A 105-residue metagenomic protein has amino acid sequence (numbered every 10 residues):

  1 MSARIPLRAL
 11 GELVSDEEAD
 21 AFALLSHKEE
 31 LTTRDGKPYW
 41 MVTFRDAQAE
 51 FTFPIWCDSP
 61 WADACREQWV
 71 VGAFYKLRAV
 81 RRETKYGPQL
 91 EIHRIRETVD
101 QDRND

Functional and structural regions predicted by a protein language model:
M1-A21: OB-fold nucleic-acid-binding modules
E17-G36: Structural detector for short beta-strands of small beta-barrel domains
A19-D20, D58-R78: Short nucleic-acid-contacting surface segments enriched for D/E, G, S/T with interspersed K/R
D20-F22, M41-T43, T52, K76-R78: Beta-strand secondary-structure signal
L24-E30, F53-A62: Active-site-flanking structural segment that lines cofactor/substrate pockets
T33-D58: OB-fold (S1/OB) nucleic-acid-binding surfaces
V80-D105: OB-fold/S1-family single-stranded nucleic acid-binding modules
